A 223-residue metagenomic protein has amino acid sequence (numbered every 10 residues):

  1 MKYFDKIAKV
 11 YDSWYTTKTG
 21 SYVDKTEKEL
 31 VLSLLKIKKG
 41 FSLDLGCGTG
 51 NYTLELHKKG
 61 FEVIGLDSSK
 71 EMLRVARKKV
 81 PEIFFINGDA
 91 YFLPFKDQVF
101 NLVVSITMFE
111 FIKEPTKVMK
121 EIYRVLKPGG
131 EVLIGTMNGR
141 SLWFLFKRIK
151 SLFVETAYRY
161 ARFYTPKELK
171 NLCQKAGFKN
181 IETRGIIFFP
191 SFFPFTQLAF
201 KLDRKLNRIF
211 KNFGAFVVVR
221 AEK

Functional and structural regions predicted by a protein language model:
M1-I37, N51, E55, F193-T196 (+1 more regions): Conserved class I S-adenosyl-L-methionine
L43, T49-F92: Class I SAM-dependent methyltransferase SAM/SAH-binding core
V104: A conserved beta-strand element that flanks and buttresses the S-adenosyl-L-methionine
T107-F111: Short catalytic micro-motifs in class I SAM-dependent methyltransferases
T116-P128: A short glycine-rich, Lys/Arg-flanked "PGG" loop and its adjoining helix->strand segment in the class I
E131-E155: Conserved class I S-adenosyl-L-methionine
K147, N171, N180-K223: A C-terminal cap/extension of S-adenosyl-L-methionine-dependent methyltransferases that defines the acceptor-substrate
S151-E168: Acceptor-substrate binding/catalytic loop of class I
